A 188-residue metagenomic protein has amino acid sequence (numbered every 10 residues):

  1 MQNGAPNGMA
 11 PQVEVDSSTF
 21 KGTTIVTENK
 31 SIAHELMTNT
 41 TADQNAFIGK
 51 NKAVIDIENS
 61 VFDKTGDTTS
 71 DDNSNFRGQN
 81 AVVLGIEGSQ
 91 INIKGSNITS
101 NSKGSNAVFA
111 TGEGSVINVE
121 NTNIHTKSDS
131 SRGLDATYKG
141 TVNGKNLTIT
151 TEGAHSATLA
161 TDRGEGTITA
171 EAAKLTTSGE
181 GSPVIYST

Functional and structural regions predicted by a protein language model:
M1-D71, N92: N-terminal segments that cap or nucleate solenoid repeat domains
N7-K21, T41-I48, S70-L84, S102-A110 (+3 more regions): Extracellular beta-strand/beta-solenoid scaffold signature
V15, V26-E35, V54-N59, Q90-G95 (+3 more regions): All-beta strand scaffolds that present successive hydrophobic residues in beta-strands
I32-E35, T69-D71, L84, G95-S96 (+6 more regions): Intrinsically disordered, low-complexity segments enriched in polar/charged residues with Gly/Pro, especially when
L36-N39, V61-D67, N97-S100, N123-T126 (+2 more regions): Beta-rich extracellular carbohydrate-active architectures
I91-H125: Surface-exposed, polar helix/loop patches in the mature regions of secreted/periplasmic/lumenal proteins that form
E113, T141-N143, T150-E152, G164-A172 (+2 more regions): ...the same signal can extend to comparable exposed beta-sheet modules with similar sequence chemistry even outside
